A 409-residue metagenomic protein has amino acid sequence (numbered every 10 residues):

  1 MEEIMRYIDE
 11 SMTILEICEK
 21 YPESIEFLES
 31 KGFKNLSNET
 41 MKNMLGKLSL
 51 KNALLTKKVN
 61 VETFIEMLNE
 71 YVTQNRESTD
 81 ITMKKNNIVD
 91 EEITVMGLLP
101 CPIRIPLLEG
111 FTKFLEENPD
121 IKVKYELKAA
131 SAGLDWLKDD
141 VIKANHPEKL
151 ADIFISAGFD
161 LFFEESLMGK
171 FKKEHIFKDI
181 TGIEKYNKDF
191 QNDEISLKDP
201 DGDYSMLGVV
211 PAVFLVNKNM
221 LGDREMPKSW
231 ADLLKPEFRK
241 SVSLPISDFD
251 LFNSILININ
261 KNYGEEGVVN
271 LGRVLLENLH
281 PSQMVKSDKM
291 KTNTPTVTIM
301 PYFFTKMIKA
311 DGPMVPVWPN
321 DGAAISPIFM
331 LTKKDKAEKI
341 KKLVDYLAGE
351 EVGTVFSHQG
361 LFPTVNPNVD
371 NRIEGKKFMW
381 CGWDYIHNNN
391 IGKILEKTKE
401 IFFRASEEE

Functional and structural regions predicted by a protein language model:
T79-E165: Early extracytoplasmic/lumenal segment of secretory-pathway proteins
M83-N86, K143-N145, A151-D152, D179-V213: A structural signal for short loop-to-beta-strand junctions that line the ligand-binding cleft of periplasmic/secreted
F163, P245-W318: Ligand-binding pocket segment of bilobal, Venus flytrap-like solute-binding proteins
E174-K185, A310-A324, K334: Short beta-strand->loop
V213-M220, I325-E338, V355-F356, V365: A bilobed periplasmic-binding-protein/Venus flytrap-type ligand-binding module shared by bacterial periplasmic
D223-F238: Flexible hinge/capping segments at coil-to-helix
S241-S247, L347-V369: Periplasmic-binding protein-like
R372-E409: Extracellular/periplasmic bilobal clamshell ligand-binding domains
